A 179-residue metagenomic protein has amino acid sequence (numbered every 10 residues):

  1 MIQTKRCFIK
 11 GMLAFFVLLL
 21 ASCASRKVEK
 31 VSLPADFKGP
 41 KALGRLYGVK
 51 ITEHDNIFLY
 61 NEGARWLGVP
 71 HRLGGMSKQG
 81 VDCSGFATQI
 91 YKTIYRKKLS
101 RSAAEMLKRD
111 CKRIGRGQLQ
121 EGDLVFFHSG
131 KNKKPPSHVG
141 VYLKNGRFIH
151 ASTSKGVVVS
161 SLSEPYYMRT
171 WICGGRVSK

Functional and structural regions predicted by a protein language model:
F8-I9: N-terminal export leaders
L19-S22: C-terminal motif of bacterial Sec signal peptides marking the signal peptidase cleavage site
A24-D36, A42-I51, R113-G115, P135-S137 (+1 more regions): Aromatic- and glycine-rich peptidoglycan recognition patches
K30-Q79: Post-signal-peptide N-terminal segment of Sec-exported extracytoplasmic proteins
L46-Y47, V69-E121: Catalytic cysteine-centered active-site loop
N56-Y60, A64, S84-T88, L119 (+1 more regions): Extracytoplasmic/secreted envelope proteins and their assembly/folding machinery, especially bacterial periplasmic
